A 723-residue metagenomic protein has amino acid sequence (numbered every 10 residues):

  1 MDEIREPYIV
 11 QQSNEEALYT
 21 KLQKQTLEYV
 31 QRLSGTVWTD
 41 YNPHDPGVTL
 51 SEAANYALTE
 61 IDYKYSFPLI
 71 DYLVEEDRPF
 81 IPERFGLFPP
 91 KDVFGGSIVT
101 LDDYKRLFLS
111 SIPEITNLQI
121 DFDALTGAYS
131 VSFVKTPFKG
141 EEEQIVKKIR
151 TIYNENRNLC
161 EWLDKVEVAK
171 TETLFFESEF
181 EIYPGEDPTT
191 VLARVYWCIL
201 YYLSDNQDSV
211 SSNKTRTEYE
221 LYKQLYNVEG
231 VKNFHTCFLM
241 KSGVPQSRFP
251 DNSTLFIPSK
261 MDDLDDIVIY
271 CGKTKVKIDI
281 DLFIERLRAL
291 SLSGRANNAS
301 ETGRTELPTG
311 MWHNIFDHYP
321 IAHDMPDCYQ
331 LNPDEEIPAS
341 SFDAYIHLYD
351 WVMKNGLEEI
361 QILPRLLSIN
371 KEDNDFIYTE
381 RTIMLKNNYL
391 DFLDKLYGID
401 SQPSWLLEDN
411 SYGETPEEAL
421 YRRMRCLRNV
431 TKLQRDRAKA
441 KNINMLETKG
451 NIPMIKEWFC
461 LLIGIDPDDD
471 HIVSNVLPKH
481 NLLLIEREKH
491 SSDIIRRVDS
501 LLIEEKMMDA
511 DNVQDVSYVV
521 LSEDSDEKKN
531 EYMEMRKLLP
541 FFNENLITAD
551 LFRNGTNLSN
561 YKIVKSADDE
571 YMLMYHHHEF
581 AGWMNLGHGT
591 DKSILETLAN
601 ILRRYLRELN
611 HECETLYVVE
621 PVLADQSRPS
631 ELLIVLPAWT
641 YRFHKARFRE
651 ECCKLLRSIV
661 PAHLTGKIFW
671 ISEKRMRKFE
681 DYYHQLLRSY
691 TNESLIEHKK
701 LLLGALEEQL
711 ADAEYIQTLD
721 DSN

Functional and structural regions predicted by a protein language model:
M1, H684-T691, K699-N723: Hydrophobic/aromatic interaction determinants used to assemble and anchor large protein complexes
M1-T49, G95-T215, Q224, I269-K528 (+1 more regions): Carbohydrate-recognition loop of C-type lectin domains
V30-Y41, P46-P89, F176: Single conserved position on a long alpha-helix in the C-terminal lobe of the eukaryotic protein kinase
F133-P137, P250-D251, M574-F580: Secondary-structure transition/turn motif
E177, R194, Y201-D266, Y270: Membrane-proximal bilayer-interacting regions
N530-D569, N600-I601: N-terminal segment of the canonical double-stranded RNA-binding domain
N530-F542, H578-T597: A short, exposed loop/beta-hairpin motif centered on an aromatic-Gly-Thr core
Y561-W583: Short aromatic-glycine-(Arg/Gly/Cys) micro-motifs in beta-strand/loop hairpins
